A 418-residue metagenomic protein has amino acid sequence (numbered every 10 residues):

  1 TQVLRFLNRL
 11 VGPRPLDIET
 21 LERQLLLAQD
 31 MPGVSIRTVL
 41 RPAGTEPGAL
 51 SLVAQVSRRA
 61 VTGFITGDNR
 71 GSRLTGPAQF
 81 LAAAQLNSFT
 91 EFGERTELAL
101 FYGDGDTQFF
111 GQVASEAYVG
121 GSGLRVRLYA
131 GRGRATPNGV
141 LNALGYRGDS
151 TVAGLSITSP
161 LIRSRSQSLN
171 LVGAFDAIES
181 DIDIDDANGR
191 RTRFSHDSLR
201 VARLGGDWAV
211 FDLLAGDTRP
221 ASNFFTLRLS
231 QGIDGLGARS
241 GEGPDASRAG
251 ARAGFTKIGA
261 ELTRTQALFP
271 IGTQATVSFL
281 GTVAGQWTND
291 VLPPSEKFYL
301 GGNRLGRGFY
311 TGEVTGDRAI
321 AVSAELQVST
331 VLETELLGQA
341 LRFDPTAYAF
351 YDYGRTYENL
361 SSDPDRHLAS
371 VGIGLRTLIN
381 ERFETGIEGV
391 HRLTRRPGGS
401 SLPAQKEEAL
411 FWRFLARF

Functional and structural regions predicted by a protein language model:
T1-R127, R163: Outer-membrane beta-barrel initiation region
I36, V61-G63, T90-T96, G121-R127 (+6 more regions): Repeated loop/turn-to-beta-strand initiation elements of outer-membrane beta-barrel proteins
L40, I65-N69, A82, L98-Y102 (+9 more regions): Transmembrane beta-barrel strands of outer-membrane/channel proteins
T45-P47, R73-P77, D104-F110, V119 (+10 more regions): Transmembrane beta-barrel outer-membrane domains
A60-F64, P77, G93-E97, G123-R127 (+9 more regions): Outer-membrane beta-barrel architecture
F80-F89, G111-A130, T151-P160, A202-W208 (+2 more regions): Feature captures outer-membrane beta-barrel proteins of Gram-negative bacteria and organelles
Y118, R125-P294: Transmembrane beta-strand segments of outer-membrane beta-barrel domains in Gram-negative and organellar OMPs
D245-F418: C-terminal transmembrane beta-barrel domains of outer membrane proteins
